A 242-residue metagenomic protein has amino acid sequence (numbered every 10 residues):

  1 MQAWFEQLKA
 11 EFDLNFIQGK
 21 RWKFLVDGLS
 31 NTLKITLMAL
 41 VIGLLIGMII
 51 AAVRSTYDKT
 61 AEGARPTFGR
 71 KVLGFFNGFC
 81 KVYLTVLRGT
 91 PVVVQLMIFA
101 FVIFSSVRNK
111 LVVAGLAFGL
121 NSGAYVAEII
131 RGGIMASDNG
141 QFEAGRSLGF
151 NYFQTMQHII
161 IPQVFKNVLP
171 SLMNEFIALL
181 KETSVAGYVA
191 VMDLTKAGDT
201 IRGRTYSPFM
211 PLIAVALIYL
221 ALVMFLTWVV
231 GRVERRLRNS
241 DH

Functional and structural regions predicted by a protein language model:
M1-H242: Transmembrane alpha-helices and adjacent helix-loop boundaries
